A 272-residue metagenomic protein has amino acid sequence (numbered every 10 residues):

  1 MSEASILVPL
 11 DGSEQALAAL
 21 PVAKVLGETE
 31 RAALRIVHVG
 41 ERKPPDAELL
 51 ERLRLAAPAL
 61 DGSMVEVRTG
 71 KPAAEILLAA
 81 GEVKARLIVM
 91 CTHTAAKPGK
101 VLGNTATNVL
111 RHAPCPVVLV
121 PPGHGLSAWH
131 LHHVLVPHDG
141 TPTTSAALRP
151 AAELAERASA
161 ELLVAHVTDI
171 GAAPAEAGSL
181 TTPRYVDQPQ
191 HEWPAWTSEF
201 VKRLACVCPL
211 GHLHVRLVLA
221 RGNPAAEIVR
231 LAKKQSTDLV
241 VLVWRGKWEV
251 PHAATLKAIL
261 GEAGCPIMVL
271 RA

Functional and structural regions predicted by a protein language model:
M1, Q15, R35, E41-P44 (+4 more regions): Structural beta-alpha unit
M1-E48, S63, H132-V186, C208-R216 (+2 more regions): Small/aliphatic-rich secondary-structure junction motif
G12, M90-N108, W129-L131, L239-E262: Glycine-rich, Arg-bearing micro-motifs that act as flexible, cationic patches
V89-T92, V117-G123, V243, I267-A272: Short beta-strand elements of ligand-binding domains
N104-G125: Short, structured interface segments
R184-W196: A short acidic, glycine-rich active-site loop that binds or catalyzes chemistry on phosphate/adenosine moieties
E192-A195, L219, A226-K233, L239-A272: Protein-protein interaction modules outside structured cores
